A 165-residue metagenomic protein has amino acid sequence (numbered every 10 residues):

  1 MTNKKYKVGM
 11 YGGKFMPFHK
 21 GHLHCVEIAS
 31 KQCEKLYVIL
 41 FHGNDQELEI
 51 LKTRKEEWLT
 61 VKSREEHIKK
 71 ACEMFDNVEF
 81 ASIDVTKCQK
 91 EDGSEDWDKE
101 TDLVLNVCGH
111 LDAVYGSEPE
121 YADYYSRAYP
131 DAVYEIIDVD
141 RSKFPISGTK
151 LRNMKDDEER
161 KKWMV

Functional and structural regions predicted by a protein language model:
M1-V165: Nucleotidyltransferase catalytic core that binds NTPs
